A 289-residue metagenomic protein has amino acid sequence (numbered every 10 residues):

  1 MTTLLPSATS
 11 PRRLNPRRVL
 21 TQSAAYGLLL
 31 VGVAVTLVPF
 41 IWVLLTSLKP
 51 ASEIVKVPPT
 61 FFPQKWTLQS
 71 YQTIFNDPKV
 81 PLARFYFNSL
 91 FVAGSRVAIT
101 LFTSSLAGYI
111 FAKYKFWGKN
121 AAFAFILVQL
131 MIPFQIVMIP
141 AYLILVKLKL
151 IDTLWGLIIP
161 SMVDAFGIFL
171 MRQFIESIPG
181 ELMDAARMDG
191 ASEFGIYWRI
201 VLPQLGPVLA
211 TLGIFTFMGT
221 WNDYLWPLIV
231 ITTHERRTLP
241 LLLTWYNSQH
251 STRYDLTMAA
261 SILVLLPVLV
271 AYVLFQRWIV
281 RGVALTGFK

Functional and structural regions predicted by a protein language model:
L4-L5, R13, Q22-K289: A structural signal for multi-pass alpha-helical bundles of membrane permease subunits that mediate small-molecule
V19: Soluble or luminal CAZymes and related metallo-dependent hydrolases
